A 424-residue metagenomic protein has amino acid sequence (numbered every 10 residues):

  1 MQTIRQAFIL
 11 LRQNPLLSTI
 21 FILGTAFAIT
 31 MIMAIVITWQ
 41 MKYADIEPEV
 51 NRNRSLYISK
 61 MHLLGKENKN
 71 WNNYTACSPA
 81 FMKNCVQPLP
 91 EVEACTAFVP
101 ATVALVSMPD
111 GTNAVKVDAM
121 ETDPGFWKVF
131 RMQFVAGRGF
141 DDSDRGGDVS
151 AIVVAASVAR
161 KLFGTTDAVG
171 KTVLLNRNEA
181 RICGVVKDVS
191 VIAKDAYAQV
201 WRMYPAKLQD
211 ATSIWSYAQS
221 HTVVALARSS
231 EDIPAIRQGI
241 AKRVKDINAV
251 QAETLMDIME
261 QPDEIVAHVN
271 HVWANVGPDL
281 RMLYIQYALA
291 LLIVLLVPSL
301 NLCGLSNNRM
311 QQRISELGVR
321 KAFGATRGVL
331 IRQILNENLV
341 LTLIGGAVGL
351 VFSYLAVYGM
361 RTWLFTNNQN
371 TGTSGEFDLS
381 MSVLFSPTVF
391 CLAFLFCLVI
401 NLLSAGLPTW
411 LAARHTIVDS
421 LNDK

Functional and structural regions predicted by a protein language model:
M1, I9, Q13, D246-A290 (+2 more regions): Membrane-helix entry/capping segments
T3, S386-K424: C-terminal membrane-exit region of the final transmembrane helix in multipass inner-membrane proteins
I4-L16, L300-L341, L411-D423: Intracellular coupling helices
L10-Y43, G346: Short, strongly hydrophobic transmembrane alpha-helices
L16-I20, T25, S315-R361, L392 (+2 more regions): Transmembrane alpha-helical interface segments in multi-pass membrane proteins
I35-P109, N113, A218-S220, T366-D378: Membrane-proximal extracellular/periplasmic loop immediately following the first transmembrane helix
V99, M108-G139, R145-G146: The feature marks short, hydrophobic/small-residue-biased sequence motifs that occur predominantly
G125-G139, S150-V276: Mid-to-C-terminal secondary-structure elements that act as membrane-proximal/extracytoplasmic interface segments
